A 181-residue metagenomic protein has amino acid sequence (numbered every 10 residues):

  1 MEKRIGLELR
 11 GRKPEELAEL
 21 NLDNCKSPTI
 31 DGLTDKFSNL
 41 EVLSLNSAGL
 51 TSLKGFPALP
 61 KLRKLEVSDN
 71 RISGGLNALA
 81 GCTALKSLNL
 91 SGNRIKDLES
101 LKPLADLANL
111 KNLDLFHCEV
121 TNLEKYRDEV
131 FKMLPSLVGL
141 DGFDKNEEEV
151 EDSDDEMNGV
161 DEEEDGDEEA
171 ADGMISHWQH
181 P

Functional and structural regions predicted by a protein language model:
M1-S47, K64, E119, L123-P181: The feature captures the LRR N-terminal capping module
R4-G6, C25-P28, S47-T51, D69-G74 (+3 more regions): Canonical position 11/12 of the leucine-rich repeat
E8-R12, P28-D35, T51-A58, G74-G81 (+2 more regions): Recurring C-terminal helix/loop segment of individual leucine-rich repeat
L17, L40, L50, L59-L62 (+3 more regions): Conserved hydrophobic position(s) of the canonical leucine-rich repeat
E19, V42, A78-A80, A105-A108: A short alpha-helix capping/helix-coil boundary motif
N24, S47, P57, D69 (+4 more regions): Residues that line or immediately flank small-molecule/substrate-binding pockets and catalytic motifs
S44-L45, K64-S68, S87-S91, D114-L115: Short beta-strand elements of solenoid repeat domains
L90-L98, N109-N122, Y126-E129, S136: Internal, well-ordered interaction modules that form the hydrophobic cores of assembly/scaffold domains in eukaryotic
